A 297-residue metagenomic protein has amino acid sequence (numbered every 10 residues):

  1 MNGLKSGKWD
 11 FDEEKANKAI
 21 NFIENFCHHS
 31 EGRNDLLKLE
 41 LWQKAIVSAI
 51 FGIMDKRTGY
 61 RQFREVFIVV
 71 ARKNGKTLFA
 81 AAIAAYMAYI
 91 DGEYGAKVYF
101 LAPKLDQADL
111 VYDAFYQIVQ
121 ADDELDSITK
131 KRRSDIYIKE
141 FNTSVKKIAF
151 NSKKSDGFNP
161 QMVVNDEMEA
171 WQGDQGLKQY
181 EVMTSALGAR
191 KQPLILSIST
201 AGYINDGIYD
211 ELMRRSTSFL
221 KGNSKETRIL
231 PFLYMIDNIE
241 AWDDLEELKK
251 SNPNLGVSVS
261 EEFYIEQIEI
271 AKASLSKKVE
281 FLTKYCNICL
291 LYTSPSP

Functional and structural regions predicted by a protein language model:
M1-S294: Phosphate/NTP-binding elements of NTP-utilizing enzymes
